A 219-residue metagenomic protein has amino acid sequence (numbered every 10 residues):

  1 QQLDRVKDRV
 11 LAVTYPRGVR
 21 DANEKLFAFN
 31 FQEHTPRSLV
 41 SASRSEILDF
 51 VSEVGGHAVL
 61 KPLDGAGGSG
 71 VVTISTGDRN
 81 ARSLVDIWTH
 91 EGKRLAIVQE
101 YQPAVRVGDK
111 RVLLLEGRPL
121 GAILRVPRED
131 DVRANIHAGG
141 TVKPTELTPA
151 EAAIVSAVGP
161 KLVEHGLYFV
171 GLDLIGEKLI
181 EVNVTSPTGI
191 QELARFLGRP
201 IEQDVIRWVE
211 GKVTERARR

Functional and structural regions predicted by a protein language model:
Q1-V40, S45-L48: Conserved N-proximal alpha/beta basic substrate-recognition cap immediately N-terminal to, or forming the N-lobe
V10-L11, E33-P36, G56, R94-A96 (+1 more regions): A structural micro-motif
L11-Y15, V40, V59-K61, I97 (+1 more regions): A structural signal for short, well-ordered beta-strand segments and their strand-loop junctions that often border
P16-R20, R125-R128, I175-K178: Short glycine-enriched loops at secondary-structure junctions
A22-K25, G68, V132, V182: Short, charged, surface-exposed secondary-structure boundary motifs
Q32, I136-T141, S186-T188: Short glycine/proline- and charge-enriched loop/turn segments that cap or connect secondary-structure elements
R44-S45, S52-H57, L63-I154, V158 (+1 more regions): Phosphate-binding site of ATP-dependent enzymes
E146-R219: ATP-dependent carboxylate activation and anion-phosphoryl transfer catalytic cores that bind Mg-ATP to form
